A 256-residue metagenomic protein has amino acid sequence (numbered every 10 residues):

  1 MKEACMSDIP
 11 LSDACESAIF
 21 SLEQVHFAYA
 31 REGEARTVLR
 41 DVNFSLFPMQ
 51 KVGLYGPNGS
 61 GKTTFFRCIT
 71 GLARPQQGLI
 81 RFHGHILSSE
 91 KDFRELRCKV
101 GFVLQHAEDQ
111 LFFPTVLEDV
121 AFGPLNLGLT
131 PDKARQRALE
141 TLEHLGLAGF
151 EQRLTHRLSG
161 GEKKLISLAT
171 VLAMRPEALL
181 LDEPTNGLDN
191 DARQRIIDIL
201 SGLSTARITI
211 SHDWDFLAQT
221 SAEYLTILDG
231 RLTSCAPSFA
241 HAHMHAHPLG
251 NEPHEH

Functional and structural regions predicted by a protein language model:
Y55-P57: The feature captures the beta-strand-to-loop junction immediately N-terminal to the Walker
T70: Helix-to-loop junction immediately C-terminal to a conserved catalytic motif
G78-S88, L96: Conserved ABC transporter NBD signature motif
D132-F150: Conserved ABC ATPase "signature" region
L154-L158, E162: Conserved ABC ATPase signature
L179-D182: Catalytic Walker B motif of ABC-type/P-loop ATPase nucleotide-binding domains
S211-H212: H-loop/switch region of ABC-family ATPase nucleotide-binding domains
